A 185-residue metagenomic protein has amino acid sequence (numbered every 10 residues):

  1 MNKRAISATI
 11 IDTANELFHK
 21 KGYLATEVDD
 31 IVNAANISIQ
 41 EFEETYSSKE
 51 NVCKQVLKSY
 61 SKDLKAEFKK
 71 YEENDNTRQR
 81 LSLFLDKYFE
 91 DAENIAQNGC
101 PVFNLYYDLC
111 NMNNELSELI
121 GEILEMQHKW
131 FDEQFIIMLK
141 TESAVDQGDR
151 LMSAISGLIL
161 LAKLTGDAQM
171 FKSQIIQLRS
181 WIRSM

Functional and structural regions predicted by a protein language model:
K3, I10, A144-L151: Short amphipathic alpha-helix in the helical subdomain of ABC transporter nucleotide-binding domains
K3-A14, I31, V56-Y60, L64 (+1 more regions): Generic hydrophobic, amphipathic alpha-helix propensity
T9, T13, L17-N51, Q55: Helix-turn-helix
K49, V56, Y60-L64, I123-Q127 (+3 more regions): Hydrophobic/aromatic residues within well-ordered alpha-helical segments
Q55, K69-Q97, G148-L151: Hydrophobic alpha-helical connector segments
D91, N111, M152-M170, W181-M185: Amphipathic C-terminal alpha-helical segment
N94-E115: Amphipathic alpha-helical segments used for helix-helix packing
N113-L139, D149, S180: Amphipathic alpha-helical packing segments from all-alpha helical-bundle domains
